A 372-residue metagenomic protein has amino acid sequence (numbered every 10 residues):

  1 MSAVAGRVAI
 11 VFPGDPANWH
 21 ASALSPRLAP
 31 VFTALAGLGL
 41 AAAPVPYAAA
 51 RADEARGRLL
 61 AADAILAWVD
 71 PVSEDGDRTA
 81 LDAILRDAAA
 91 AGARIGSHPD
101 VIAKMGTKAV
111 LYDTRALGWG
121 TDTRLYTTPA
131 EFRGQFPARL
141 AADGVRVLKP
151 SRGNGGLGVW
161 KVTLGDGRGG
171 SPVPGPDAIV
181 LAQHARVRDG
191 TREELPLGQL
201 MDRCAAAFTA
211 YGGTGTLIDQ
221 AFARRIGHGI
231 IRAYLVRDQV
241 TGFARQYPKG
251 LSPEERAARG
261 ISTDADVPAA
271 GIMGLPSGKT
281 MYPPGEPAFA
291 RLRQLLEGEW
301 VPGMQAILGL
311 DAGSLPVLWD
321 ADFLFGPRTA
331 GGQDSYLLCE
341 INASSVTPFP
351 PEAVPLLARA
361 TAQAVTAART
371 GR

Functional and structural regions predicted by a protein language model:
S2-A9: Extreme N-terminal starter segment of soluble prokaryotic enzymes
V11-P13: Short hydrophobic segments within beta-strands
D15-A138, N154: Conserved N-proximal alpha/beta basic substrate-recognition cap immediately N-terminal to, or forming the N-lobe
A64-W68, V147, I218: Structural motif
L81, G227-I231, L318: Short, surface-exposed coil-to-beta transition loops
P137-L148: Acidic/histidine-enriched active-site and ligand-binding environments that engage anionic O-linkages
G144, L157, K161-D311, L324-R328: Phosphate-binding site of ATP-dependent enzymes
P287, Q294, Q305-D320, L324-R372: C-terminal active-site "lid" helix and adjoining low-complexity regulatory extension at the edge of ATP-using catalytic
